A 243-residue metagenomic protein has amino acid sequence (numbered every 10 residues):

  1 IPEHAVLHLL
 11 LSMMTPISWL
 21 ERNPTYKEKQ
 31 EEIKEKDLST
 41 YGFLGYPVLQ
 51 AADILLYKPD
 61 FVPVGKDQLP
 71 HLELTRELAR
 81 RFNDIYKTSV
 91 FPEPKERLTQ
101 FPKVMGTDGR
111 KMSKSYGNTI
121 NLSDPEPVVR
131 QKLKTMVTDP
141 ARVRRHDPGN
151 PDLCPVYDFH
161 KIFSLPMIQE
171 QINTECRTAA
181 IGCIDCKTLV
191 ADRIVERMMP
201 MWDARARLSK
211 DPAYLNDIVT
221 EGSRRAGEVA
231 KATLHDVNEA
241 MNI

Functional and structural regions predicted by a protein language model:
I1-D108: Divalent-metal (Mg2+/Mn2+/Ca2+)-assisted nucleotide/phosphate chemistry catalytic cores
R76-I243: Conserved nucleotide- and phosphate/pyrophosphate-binding catalytic cores in adenylate/nucleotidyl-handling enzymes
